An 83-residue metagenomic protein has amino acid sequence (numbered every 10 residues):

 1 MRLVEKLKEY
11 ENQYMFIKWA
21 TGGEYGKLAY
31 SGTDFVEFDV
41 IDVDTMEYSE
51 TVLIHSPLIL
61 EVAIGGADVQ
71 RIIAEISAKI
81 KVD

Functional and structural regions predicted by a protein language model:
M1-D83: Conserved RNA-binding domains used in RNP assembly and mRNA/RNA metabolism
